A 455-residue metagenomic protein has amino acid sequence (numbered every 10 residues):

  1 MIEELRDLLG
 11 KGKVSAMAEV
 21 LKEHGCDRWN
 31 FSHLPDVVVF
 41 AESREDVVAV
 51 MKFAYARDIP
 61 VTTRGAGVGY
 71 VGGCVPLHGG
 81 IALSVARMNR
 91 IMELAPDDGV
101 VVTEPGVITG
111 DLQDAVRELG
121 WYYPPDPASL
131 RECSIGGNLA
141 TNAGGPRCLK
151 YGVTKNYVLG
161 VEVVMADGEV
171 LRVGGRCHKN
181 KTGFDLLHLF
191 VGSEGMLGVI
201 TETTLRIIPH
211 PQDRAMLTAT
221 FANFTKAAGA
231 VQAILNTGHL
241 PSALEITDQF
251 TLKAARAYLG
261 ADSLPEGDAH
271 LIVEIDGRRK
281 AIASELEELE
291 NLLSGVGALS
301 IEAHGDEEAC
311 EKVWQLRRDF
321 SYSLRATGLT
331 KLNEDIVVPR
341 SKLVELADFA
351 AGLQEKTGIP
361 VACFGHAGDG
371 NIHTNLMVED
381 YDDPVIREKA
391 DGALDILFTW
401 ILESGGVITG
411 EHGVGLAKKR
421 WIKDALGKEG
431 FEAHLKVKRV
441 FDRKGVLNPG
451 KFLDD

Functional and structural regions predicted by a protein language model:
M1-D455: Noncatalytic alpha-helical scaffold of FAD-dependent oxidoreductases
